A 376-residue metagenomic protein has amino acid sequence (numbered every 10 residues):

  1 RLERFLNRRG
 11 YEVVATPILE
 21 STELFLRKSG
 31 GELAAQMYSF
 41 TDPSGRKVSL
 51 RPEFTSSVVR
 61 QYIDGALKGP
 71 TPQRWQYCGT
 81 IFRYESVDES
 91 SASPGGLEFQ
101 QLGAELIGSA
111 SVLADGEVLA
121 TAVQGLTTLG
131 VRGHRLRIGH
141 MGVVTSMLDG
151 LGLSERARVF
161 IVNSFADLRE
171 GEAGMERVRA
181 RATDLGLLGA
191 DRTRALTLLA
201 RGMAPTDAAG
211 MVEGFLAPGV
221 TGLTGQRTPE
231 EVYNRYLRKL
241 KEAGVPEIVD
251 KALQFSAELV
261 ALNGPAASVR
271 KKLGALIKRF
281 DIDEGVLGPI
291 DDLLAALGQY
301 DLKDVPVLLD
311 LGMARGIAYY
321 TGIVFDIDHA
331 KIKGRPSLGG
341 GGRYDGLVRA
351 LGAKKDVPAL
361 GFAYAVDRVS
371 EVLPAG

Functional and structural regions predicted by a protein language model:
R1-R9, E20-E23, T55-K68, P72-R132 (+1 more regions): Positively charged, Gly/Ser-enriched RNA/tRNA-binding surfaces
V14, I18-V48, G95: Polyanion/phosphate-binding surface patch
L19, G139, I161: Residue-level "edge-of-site" marker
K28-E32, G150-G152, I323-F325: Short low-complexity, flexible loop/linker segments enriched in glycine and/or proline with clustered acidic
Q36-G45, G152-A182, H329-K331: Acidic, His- and aromatic-enriched active-site or binding-groove loops in soluble protein domains that engage sugars
L97-L102, I138-S146: Short, conserved phosphate-binding/catalytic loop or strand-edge motifs used in phosphoryl-/nucleotidyl-transfer
A110, R137, L168, E172-D184 (+1 more regions): Cap/lid and interdomain-hinge subdomains that line or gate substrate/regulatory clefts in soluble alpha/beta enzymes
